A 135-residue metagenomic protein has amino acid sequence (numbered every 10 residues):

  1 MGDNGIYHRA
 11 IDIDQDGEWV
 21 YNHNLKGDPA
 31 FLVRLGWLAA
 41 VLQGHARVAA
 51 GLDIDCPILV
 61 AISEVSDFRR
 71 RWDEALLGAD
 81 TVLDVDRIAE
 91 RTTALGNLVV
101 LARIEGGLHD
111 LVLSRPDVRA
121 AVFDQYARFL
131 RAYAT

Functional and structural regions predicted by a protein language model:
M1-A79: Alpha/beta-hydrolase
G36-A39, Q43, D86, D124 (+1 more regions): Short, contiguous clusters of charged residues that form electrostatic/catalytic patches at enzyme active sites, used
E64-R103: Conserved loop-alpha-helix segment in the C-terminal half of the alpha/beta-hydrolase fold that carries the catalytic
A89-E90, L95-T135: Catalytic active-site module of serine/aspartate enzymes centered on a nucleophile-bearing elbow/loop
